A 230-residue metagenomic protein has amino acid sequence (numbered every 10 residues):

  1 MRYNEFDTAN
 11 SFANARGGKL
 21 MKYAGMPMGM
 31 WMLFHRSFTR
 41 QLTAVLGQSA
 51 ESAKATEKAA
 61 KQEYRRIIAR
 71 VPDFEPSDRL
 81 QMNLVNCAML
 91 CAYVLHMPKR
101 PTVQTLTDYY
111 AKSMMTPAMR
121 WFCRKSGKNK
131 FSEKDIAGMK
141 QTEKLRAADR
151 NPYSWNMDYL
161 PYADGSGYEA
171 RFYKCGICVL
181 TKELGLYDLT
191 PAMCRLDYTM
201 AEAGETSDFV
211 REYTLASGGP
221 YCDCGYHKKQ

Functional and structural regions predicted by a protein language model:
N4-M97: N-terminal, charged low-complexity regulatory/assembly segments
L46-A50, F74-S77, M119-E133, V210: Charged/polar, low-hydrophobicity segments characteristic of intrinsically disordered regions and flexible loops
V85-C91, L95-L184: Amphipathic interaction/junction segments at domain boundaries or subunit interfaces
A88, L196, G219: Short, well-structured alpha-helical interface segments that form or flank functional binding sites
D158-A216: Short, hydrophobic/π-rich interface segment
D164, K228-Q230: Short acidic-glycine loop/turn motifs at beta-strand connectors
G218-K228: C-terminal edge-of-domain segments
